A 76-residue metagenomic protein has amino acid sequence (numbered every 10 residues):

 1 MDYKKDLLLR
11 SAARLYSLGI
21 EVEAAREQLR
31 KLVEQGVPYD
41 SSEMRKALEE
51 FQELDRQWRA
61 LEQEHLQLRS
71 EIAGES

Functional and structural regions predicted by a protein language model:
M1-D6, L32-S41, E75-S76: Short, charge-rich amphipathic alpha-helices with coiled-coil/heptad character
M1-I20, L48-E49: Short, charge/polar-rich alpha-helical segments
A12-Q35: Amphipathic alpha-helical interaction modules
L18-A25, A47-A73: Amphipathic alpha-helical coiled-coil segments
